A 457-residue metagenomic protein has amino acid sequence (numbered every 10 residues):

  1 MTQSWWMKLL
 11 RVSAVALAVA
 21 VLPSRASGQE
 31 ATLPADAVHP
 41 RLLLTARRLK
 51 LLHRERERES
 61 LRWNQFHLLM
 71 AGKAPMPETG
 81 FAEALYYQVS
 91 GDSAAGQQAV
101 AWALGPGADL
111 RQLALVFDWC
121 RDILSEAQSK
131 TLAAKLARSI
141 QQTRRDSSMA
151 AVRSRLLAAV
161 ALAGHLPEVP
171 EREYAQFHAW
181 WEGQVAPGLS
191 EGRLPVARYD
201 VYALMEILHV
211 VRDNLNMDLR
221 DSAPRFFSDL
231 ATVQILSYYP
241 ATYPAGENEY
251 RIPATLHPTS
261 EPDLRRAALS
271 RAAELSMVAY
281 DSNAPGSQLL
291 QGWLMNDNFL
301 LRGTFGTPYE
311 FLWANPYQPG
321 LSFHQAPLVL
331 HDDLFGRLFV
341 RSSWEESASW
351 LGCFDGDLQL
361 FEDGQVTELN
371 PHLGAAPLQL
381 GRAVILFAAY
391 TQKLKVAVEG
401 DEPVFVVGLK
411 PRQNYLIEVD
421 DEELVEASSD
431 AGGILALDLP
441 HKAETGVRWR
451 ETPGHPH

Functional and structural regions predicted by a protein language model:
M1-K8: N-terminal secretory signal peptides that target proteins for export/translocation
V12-V21: Bacterial N-terminal signal peptides
A26-G28: Boundary at the C-terminal end of the N-terminal hydrophobic targeting segment
E30-P40: Short acidic, Pro/Gly- and aromatic-enriched capping/linker segments at domain boundaries
R41-L42, R47-L49, E55-R56, W63-T232 (+1 more regions): Aromatic-lined, polymer-binding surfaces characteristic of secreted/periplasmic polysaccharide-degrading enzymes
K50-L52, S60-L61, S347-W350: Short, solvent-exposed loop/turn elements at domain surfaces
A203-H441: Extended polysaccharide-engagement surfaces of secreted carbohydrate-active enzymes
K442-H457: Surface-exposed interaction regions enriched in Ser/Thr/Asp/Glu that occur as long low-complexity tracts or repetitive
